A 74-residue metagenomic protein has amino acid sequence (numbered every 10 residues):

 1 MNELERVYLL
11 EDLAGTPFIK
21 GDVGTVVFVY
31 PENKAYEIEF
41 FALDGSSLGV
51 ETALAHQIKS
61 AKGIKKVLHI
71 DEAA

Functional and structural regions predicted by a protein language model:
N2-A61: Basic/aromatic-rich interaction segments and small domains that mediate binding to polyanionic partners
G63-A74: Long, low-complexity intrinsically disordered regions
